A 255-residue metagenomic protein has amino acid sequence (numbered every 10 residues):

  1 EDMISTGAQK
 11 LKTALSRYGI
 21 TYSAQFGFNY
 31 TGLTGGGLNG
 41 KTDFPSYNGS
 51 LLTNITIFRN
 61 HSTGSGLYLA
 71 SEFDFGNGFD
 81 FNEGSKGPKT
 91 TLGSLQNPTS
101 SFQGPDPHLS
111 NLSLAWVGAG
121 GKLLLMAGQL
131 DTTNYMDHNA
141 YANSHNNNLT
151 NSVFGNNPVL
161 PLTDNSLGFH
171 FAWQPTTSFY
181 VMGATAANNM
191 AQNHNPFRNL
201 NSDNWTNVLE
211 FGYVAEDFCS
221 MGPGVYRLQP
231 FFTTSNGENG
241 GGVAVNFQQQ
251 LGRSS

Functional and structural regions predicted by a protein language model:
I4-S5, Y18, G32, D43-G49 (+4 more regions): Residues that define the transmembrane beta-barrel architecture of outer-membrane proteins
I4-Y22, I55-A70, A119-K122, S178 (+2 more regions): Short loop/turn motifs that connect adjacent beta-strands in outer-membrane beta-barrel proteins
A24, L51-I57, N111-W116, A127 (+3 more regions): Residues on the lipid-exposed face of transmembrane beta-strands in outer-membrane beta-barrel proteins
A24-Y30, L69-F75, L125-Q129, G183-A187 (+1 more regions): Transmembrane beta-barrel strands of outer-membrane/channel proteins
N29-G35, G76-D80, T132-N134, S152-F154 (+3 more regions): Sequence/structural signature of outer-membrane beta-barrel proteins
G36-V117, K122-L123: Membrane helical hairpin/interfacial module
N82-S113, G120-T206, E210: Surface-exposed coil loops of outer-membrane beta-barrel proteins
V214-S255: Detector for outer-membrane/organellar transmembrane beta-barrel domains, recognizing the amphipathic beta-strand
